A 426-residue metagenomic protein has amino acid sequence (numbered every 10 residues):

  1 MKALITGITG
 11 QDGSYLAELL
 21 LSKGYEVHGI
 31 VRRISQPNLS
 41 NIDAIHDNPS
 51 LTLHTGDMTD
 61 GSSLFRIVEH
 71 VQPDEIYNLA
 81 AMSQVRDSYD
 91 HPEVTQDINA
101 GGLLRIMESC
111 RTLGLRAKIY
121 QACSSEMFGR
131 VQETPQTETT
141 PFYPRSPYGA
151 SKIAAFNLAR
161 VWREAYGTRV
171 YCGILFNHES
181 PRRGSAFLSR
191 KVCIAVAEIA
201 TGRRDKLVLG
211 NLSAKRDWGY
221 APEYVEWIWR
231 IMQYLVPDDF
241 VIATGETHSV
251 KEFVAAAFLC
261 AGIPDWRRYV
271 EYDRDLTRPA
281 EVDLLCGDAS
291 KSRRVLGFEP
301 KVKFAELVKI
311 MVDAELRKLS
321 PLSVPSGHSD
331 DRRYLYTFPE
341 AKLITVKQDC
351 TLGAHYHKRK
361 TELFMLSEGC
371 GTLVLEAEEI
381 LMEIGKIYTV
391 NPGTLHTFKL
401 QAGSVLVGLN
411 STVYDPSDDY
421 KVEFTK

Functional and structural regions predicted by a protein language model:
M1-H178, P222, M232, V302 (+1 more regions): N-terminal Rossmann-like NAD(P)+-binding domain of SDR-like oxidoreductases, especially those catalyzing
L20-S22, G29-I30, G56-D57, S189-K191 (+2 more regions): C-terminal substrate-binding subdomain of Rossmann-fold SDR/epimerase-dehydratase oxidoreductases
S320-E340, G353: A short, N-terminal "cap"/entry segment at the start of jelly-roll beta-barrel domains of the cupin/DSBH fold
P321, T397-K426: Double-stranded beta-helix
K342-K358: Conserved short histidine dyad/triad with adjacent acidic residue
A354, L373-V374, V390, L395-Q401 (+1 more regions): Short beta-strand His + acidic residue motifs that chelate non-heme Fe in jelly-roll/DSBH and cupin folds
R359-G371: Glycine- and acidic-residue-biased ligand/ion/polar-headgroup-sensing regions
A377-P392: Short acidic-glycine-tyrosine-enriched beta hairpin
